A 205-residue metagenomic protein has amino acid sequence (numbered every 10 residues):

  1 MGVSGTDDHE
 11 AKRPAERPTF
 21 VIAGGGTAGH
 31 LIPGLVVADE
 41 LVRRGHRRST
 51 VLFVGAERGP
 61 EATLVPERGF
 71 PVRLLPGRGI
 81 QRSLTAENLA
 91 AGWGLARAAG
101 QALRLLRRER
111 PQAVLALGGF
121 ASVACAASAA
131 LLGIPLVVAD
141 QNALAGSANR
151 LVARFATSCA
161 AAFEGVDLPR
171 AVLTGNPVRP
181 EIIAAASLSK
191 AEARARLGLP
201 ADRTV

Functional and structural regions predicted by a protein language model:
M1-G55: N-terminal subdomain of nucleotide-sugar transferases
R17-A23, R47-R97, T174-R179: Conserved nucleotide-sugar phosphate-binding/catalytic loop shared by glycosyltransferases and other
L52, P60, A130-A191: Active-site-proximal region of nucleotide-activated glycan assembly enzymes, centered on histidine/acidic-rich loops
G59-T63, A113-L132: An aromatic- and histidine-rich active-site surface loop
E87-L89, A184-L199: A short helix/loop element that forms part of the nucleotide-sugar donor recognition site in Leloir-type
A90-L105, E192: Glycine-rich, highly charged phosphate/nucleotide-binding loops
A102-A121, V137-A139: Short N-terminal targeting/anchoring amphipathic segment
P200-V205: Conserved donor-binding/catalytic core segment of Leloir-type glycosyltransferases
